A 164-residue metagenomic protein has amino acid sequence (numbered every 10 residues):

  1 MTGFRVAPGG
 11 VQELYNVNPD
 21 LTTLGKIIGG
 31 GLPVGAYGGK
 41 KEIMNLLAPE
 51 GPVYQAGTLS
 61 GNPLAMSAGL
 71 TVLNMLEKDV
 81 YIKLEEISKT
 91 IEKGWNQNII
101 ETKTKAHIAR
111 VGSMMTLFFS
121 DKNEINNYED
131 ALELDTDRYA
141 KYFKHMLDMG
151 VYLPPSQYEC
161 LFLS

Functional and structural regions predicted by a protein language model:
M1-S164: Conserved N-terminal phosphate-binding loop of PLP-dependent enzymes in the Aspartate aminotransferase
